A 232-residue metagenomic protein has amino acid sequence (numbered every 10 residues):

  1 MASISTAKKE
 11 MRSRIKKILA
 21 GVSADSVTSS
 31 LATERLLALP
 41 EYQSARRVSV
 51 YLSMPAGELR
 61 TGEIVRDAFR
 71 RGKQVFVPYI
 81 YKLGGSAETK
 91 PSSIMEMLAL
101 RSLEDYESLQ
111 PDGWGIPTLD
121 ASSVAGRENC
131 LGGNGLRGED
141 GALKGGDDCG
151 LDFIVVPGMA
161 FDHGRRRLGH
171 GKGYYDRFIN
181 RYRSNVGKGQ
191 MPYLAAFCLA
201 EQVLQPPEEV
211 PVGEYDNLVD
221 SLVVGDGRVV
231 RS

Functional and structural regions predicted by a protein language model:
M1-T6, E10, K17, G21 (+3 more regions): Surface-exposed, charge/polar-rich loops and edge strands
A2-G146: N-terminal active-site beta-alpha-beta segment that forms phosphate/nucleotide-binding and substrate-recognition loops
S49, V156-G158: Short beta-strands and strand-loop turn motifs
E63, Y174-R177: Non-catalytic alpha-helical scaffold/packing segments enriched in small hydrophobic residues
